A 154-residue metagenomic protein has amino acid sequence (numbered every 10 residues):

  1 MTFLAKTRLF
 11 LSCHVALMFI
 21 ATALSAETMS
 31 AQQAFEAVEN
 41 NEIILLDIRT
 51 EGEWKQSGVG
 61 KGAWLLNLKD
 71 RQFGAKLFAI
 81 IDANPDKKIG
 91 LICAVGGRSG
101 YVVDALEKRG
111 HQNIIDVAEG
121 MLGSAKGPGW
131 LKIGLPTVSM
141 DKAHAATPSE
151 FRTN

Functional and structural regions predicted by a protein language model:
M1-L9: Positively charged n-region of N-terminal signal peptides that target proteins for export
F3-L4, L24-N40, G52-K88, G97-N154: Rhodanese-like catalytic fold shared by cysteine-dependent sulfurtransferases and DSP/PTP-type phosphatases
F10-T22: Bacterial N-terminal signal peptides
I44-R49: Short hydrophobic beta-strand that contains or immediately precedes a catalytic carboxylate
I92: Short, surface-exposed ligand- or partner-binding patches at beta-edge/loop junctions that are enriched in aromatics
